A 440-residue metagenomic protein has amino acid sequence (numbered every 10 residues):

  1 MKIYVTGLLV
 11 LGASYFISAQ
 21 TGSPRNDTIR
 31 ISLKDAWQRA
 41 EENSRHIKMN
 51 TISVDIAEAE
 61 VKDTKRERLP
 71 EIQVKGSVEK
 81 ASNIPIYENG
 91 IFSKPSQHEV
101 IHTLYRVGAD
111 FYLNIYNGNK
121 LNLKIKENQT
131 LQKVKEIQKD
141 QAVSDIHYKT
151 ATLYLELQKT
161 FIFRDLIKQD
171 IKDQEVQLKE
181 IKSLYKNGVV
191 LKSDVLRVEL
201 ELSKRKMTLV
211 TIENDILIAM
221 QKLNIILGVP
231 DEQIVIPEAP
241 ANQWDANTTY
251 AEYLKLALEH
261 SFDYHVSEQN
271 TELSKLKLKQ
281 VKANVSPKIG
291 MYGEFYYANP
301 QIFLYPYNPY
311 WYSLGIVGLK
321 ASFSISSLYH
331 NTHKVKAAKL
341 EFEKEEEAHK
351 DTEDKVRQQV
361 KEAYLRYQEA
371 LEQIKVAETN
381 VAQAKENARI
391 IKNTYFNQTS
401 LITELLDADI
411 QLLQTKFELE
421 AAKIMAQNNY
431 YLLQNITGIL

Functional and structural regions predicted by a protein language model:
M1-L33, L440: Bacterial Sec-dependent N-terminal signal peptides
A19-S77, N83, D231-E272, S324 (+1 more regions): Bacterial Sec-pathway N-terminal export signals of envelope proteins
Q20-N26, K34, Q73, E418-L440: Acidic, low-complexity, intrinsically disordered peripheral segments
T21-I29, K75-L113, E238-N247, K279 (+2 more regions): Small/polar, glycine/serine/threonine/aspartate-rich low-complexity segments that form flexible
I31, D35, A59, D145-L258 (+3 more regions): Periplasmic alpha-helical coiled-coil/stalk elements that build and connect Gram-negative outer-membrane
Q38-K48, D55-P70, I101, G108-E127 (+7 more regions): A glycine-/polar-enriched beta->alpha junction
M49-T64, A142, I146-D165, S183 (+4 more regions): Amphipathic alpha-helical coiled-coil segments
